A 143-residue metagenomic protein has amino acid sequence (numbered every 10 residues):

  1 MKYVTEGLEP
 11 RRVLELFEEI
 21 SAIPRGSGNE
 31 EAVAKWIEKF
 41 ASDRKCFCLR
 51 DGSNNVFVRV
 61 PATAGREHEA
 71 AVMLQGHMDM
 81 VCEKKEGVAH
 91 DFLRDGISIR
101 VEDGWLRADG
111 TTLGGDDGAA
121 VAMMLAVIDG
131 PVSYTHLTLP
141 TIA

Functional and structural regions predicted by a protein language model:
M1-I23: N-terminal hydrophobic or amphipathic helices/low-complexity stretches enriched in small/hydrophobic/Pro/Gly
V4, L8, R25-G28, T111-G115: Alpha-helix capping and helix-loop boundary segments enriched in small/acidic/polar residues
R11, E31-A32, G115, A122: Residue-level recognition of alpha-helix initiation/capping sites
L14, E18, E38, V121-D129: Predominant activation on well-ordered alpha-helical scaffold segments within soluble catalytic domains
E18, A22-G26, S42, C46 (+1 more regions): Generic secondary-structure signature for well-ordered alpha-helical cores
G26-A70: A non-catalytic alpha/beta surface segment that caps or lines the substrate-entry region of metallo-dependent hydrolase
R66-Y134: Active-site metal-coordination/substrate-binding segment of hydrolases, especially metallo-dependent peptidases
H136-A143: Single conserved hydrophobic/aromatic residue that forms the stacking wall/gate of nucleotide- or nucleobase-binding
